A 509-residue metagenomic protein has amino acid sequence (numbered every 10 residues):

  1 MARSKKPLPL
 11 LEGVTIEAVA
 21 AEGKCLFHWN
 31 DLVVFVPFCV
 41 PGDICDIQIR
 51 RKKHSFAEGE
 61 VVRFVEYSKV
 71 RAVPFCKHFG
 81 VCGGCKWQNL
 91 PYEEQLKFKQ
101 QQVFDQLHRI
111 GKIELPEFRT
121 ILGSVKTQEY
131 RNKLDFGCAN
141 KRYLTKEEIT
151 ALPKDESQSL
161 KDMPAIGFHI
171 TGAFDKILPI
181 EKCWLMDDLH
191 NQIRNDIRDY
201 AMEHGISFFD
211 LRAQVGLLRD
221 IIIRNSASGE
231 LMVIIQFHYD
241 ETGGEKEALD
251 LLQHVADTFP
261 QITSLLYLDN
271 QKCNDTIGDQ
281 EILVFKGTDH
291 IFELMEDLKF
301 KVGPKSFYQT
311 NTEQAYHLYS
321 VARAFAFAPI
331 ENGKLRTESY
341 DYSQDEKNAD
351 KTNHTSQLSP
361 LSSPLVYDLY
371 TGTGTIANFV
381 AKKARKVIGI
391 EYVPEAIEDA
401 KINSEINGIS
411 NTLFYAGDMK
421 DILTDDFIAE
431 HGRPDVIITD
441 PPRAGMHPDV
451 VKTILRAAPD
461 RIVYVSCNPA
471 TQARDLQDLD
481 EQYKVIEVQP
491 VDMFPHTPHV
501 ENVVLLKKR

Functional and structural regions predicted by a protein language model:
M1-H78, K420-D421: Terminal RNA-binding accessory module
A2-G13, A18-G23, T242-R509: Rossmann-like S-adenosyl-L-methionine
C25-N30, G167-I170, I234-Q236, A400: Short, acidic/hydrophobic/Gly-rich beta-strand patch recurrent on exposed beta strands that often constitutes part
G42, M186, N311: Short, conserved phosphate/pyrophosphate- and ester-handling motifs at nucleotide-, phospho-/glycolipid
D46-Q48, D135, Y367: Hydrophobic beta-strand signal
V62-P74, G80-S207: Extended interfacial segments that mediate partner engagement and assembly in macromolecular machines
R119-K126, L211, L218-D220, P490-M493: Short, solvent-exposed loop/turn elements at beta->coil junctions and helix N-caps that rim active or binding pockets
I223, G229-H238, K299-G303: Short, aliphatic-rich beta-strand segments
